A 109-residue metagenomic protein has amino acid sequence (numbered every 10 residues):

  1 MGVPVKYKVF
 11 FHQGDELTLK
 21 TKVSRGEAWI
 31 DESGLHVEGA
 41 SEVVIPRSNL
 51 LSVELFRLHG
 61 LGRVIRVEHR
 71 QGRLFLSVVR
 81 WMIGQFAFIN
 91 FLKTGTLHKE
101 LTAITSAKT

Functional and structural regions predicted by a protein language model:
M1-W29, R70, G84-F91, G95-T96 (+1 more regions): Anionic N-terminal interaction surfaces
L17-T18, V43-I45, G72-V78: Short, surface-exposed beta-strand/loop "edge" segments at domain boundaries and coil↔beta transitions
R25, F56-W81: Canonical pleckstrin homology
G26-I30, V43, L58: Short, exposed beta-strand/loop patches in secreted or surface proteins that constitute
L35, V44-H59: Phosphoinositide-dependent membrane-docking surfaces
L35-G39, L76: Short hydrophobic/aromatic-rich beta-strand segments that constitute the beta-sheet cores of beta-sandwich/beta-barrel
S48-S52, V78-G84: A short, sequence-level motif marking secondary-structure junctions
